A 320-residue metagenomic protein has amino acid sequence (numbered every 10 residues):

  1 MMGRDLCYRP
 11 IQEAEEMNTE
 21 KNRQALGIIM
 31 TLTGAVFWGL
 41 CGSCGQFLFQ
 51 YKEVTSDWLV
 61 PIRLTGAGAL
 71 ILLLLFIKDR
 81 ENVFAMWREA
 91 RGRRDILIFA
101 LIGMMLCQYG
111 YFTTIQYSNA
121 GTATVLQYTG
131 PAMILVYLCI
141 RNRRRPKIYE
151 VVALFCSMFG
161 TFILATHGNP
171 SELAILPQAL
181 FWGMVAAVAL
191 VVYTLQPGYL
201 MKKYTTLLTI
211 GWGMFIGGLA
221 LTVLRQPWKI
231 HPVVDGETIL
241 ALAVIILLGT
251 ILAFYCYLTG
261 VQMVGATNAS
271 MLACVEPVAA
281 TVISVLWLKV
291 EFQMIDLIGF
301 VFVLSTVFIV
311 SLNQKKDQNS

Functional and structural regions predicted by a protein language model:
M2-I62, E172-Y199, S320: Glycine-/small-residue-enriched transmembrane alpha-helix faces in small-molecule transporters and effluxers
N18-E20, L64, A165-H167, T238-L240 (+1 more regions): C-terminal-most transmembrane helix of multi-pass membrane proteins
A25-M30, D57-I77, I98, E150-F159 (+2 more regions): Hydrophobic alpha-helical transmembrane segments of multi-pass integral membrane proteins, especially transporters
A35, I62, M104, Q108 (+3 more regions): Helix-helix packing/entry segments at the starts of transmembrane helices
L48, L59, R63, T114 (+9 more regions): Hydrophobic/aromatic residues within transmembrane alpha-helices of multi-pass small-molecule transporters
G66-L70, L126-I140, F155-C156, I216-A220 (+3 more regions): Alpha-helical transmembrane segments of compact multi-pass small-molecule transporters, enriched in specific families
K78-G121, I163, I246-V264: Specific transmembrane alpha-helical segments of multi-pass solute transporters/efflux pumps, especially DMT/EamA
Q127, I140-I163, L173-L180, P232-I239 (+2 more regions): Loop-to-transmembrane alpha-helix entry segments
